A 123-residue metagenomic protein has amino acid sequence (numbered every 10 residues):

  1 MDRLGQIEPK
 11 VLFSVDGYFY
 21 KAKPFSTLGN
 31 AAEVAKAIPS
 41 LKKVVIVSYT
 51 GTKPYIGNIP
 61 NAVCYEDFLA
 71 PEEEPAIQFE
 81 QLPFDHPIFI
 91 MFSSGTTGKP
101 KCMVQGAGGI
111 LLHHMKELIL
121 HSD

Functional and structural regions predicted by a protein language model:
M1-D67: Structural core segment of the AMP-binding/adenylate-forming
G17, F92-G95: Glycine-rich His-Gly loop
V45-I46, G57-F92, K99, A107-H114 (+1 more regions): Conserved pre-ATP/AMP-binding loop-to-beta segment of ANL
